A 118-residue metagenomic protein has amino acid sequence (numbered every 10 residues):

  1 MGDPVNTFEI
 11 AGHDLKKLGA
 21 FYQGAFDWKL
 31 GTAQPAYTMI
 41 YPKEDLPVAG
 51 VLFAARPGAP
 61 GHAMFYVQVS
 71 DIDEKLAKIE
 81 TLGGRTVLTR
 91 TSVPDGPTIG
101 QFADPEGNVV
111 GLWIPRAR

Functional and structural regions predicted by a protein language model:
M1-G19, L46-P47, H62-F65, P115-R118: N-terminal beta-strand motif that seeds the catalytic metal site of vicinal oxygen chelate
P4, Q34, G96: Exposed loop/turn and edge beta-strand positions of beta-sandwich/beta-sheet ligand-binding modules
T7-I10, L76, L82-R118: Vicinal oxygen chelate
D14-L15, V69-D73: Helix N-cap motif at beta-to-alpha junctions
L18-Y22, I79, G107: Conserved active-site tyrosine of GNAT-family acetyltransferases
G24-L30, G83-R85: Conserved acetyl-CoA-binding loop of GNAT-fold acetyltransferases
D27-G61, V109-I114: Conserved short beta-strand elements that form part of the metal-binding/catalytic scaffold of enzyme active sites
T38, A63, G96-G100: Short beta-strand micro-motifs in enzyme catalytic cores
